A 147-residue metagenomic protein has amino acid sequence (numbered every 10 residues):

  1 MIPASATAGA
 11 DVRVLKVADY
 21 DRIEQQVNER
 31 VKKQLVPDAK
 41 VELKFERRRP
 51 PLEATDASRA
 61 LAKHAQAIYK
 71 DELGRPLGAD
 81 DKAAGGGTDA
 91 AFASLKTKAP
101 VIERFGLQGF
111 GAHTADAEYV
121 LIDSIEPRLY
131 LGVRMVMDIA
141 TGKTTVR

Functional and structural regions predicted by a protein language model:
M1-R147: Metal-dependent amide/peptide-bond hydrolase catalytic core, centered on the "pita-bread" metallohydrolase fold
